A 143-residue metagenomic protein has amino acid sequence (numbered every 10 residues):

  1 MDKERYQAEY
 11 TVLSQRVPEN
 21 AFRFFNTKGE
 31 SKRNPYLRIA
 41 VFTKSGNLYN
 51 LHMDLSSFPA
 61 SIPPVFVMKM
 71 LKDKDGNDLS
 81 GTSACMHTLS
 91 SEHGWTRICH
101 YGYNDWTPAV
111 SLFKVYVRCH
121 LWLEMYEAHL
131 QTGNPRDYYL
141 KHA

Functional and structural regions predicted by a protein language model:
M1-H52, F58-A143: UBC/E2-like fold recognition across ubiquitin and ubiquitin-like conjugation systems, capturing catalytically active
